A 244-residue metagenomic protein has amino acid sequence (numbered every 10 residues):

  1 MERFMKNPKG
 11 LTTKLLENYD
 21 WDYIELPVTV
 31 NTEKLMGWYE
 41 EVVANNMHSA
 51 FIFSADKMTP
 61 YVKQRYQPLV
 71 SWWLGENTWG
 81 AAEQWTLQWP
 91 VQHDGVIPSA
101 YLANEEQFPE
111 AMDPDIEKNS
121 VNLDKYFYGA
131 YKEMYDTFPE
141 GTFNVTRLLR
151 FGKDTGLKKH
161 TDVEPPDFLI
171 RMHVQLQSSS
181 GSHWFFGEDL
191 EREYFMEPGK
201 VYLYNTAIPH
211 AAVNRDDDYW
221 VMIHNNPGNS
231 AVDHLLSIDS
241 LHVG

Functional and structural regions predicted by a protein language model:
M1-T137: Non-heme Fe(II)/2-oxoglutarate
Y135-T155: A short glycine-rich, His/Asp/Glu-containing loop-to-beta-strand
F143-N144, L157-R171, D189: A short beta-loop-beta micro-motif enriched in histidine and acidic residues
R150-G152, P166-S182: Short, conserved beta-strand element in jelly-roll/cupin
I170-Q175, V201-L203, D216-L235: A short hydrophobic beta-strand segment most commonly corresponding to one strand of the jelly-roll/cupin
Q175-E197: A short beta-strand-loop-beta hairpin characteristic of the jelly-roll/cupin
E193-P209: Conserved metal-binding segment of the jelly-roll/cupin
H210-R215: Asparagine-centered strand-capping/turn motif at beta-strand->loop junctions
